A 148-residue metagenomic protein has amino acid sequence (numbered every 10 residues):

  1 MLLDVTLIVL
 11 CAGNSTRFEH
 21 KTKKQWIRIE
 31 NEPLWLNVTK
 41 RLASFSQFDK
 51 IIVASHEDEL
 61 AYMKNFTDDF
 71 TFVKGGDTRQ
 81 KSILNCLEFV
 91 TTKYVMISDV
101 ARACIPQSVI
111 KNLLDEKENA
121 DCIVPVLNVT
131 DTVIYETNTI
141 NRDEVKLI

Functional and structural regions predicted by a protein language model:
L2-E57: N-terminal glycine-rich phosphate-binding loop and ensuing alpha1 helix
V9, W35, C86, S98-D99 (+1 more regions): Residue-level signal for inorganic ion chemistry
H20-K23, K40, K64-F66, S108-I110: Short amphipathic alpha-helical segments
W26, F72, C122-I123: Conserved beta-strand scaffold positions in the cores of enzyme catalytic domains, especially in NTP/NDP-utilizing
L34-T92: Conserved N-terminal catalytic core of the sugar/cofactor nucleotidyltransferase
R79, V100-C104: Acidic metal-phosphate-binding loop of nucleotide-sugar-dependent transferases
V95: Short aromatic/hydrophobic "clamp" motif used to bind/position activated sugar donors
I105-I148: Conserved core of the sugar-phosphate nucleotidyltransferase
